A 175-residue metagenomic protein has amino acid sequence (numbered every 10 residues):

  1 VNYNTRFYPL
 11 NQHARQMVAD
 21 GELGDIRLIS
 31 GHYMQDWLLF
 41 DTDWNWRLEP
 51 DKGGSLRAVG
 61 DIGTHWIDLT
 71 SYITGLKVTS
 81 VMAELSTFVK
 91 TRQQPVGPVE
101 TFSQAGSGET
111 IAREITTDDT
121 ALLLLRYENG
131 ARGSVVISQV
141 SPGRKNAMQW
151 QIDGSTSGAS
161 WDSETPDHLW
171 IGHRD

Functional and structural regions predicted by a protein language model:
T5-E114, L169: Predominantly a Rossmann-like dinucleotide-binding segment in NAD(P)-dependent oxidoreductases
G106, I111-D175: NAD(P)-dinucleotide binding in Rossmann-like oxidoreductases
